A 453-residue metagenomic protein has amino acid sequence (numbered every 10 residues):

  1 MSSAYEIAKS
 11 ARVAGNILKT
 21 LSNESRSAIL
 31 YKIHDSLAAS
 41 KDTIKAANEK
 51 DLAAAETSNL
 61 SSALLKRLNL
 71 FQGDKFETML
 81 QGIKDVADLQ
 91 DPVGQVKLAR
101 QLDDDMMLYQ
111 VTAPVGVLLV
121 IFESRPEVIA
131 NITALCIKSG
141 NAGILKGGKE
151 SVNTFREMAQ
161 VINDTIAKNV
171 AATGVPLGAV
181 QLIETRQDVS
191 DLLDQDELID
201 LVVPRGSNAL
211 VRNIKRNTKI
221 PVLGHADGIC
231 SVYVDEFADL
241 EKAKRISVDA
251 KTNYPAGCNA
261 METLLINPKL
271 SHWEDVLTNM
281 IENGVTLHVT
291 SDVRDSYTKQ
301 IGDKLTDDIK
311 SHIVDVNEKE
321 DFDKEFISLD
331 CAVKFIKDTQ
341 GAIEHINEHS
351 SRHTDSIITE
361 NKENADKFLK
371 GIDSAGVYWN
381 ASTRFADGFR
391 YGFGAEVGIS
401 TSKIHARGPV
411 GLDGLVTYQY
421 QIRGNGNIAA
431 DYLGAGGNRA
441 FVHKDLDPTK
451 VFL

Functional and structural regions predicted by a protein language model:
M1-Q110, L135: N-terminal Rossmann-like NAD(P)+-binding subdomain of aldehyde/semialdehyde dehydrogenases
S2, E123-E127, N131-G143, V161 (+3 more regions): ALDH superfamily catalytic-core signature
A14-L21, S36-S40, D51-S58, V86-Q90 (+13 more regions): Change "in soluble alpha/beta enzymes" to "in soluble alpha/beta proteins
N23-S27, N169-A179, P255-A260, T286-D292 (+3 more regions): Flexible, glycine/charged-enriched surface loops at secondary-structure junctions
D88, V96-E241: Rossmann-like NAD(P) dinucleotide-binding subdomain of oxidoreductase/dehydrogenase enzymes
G116, D200, E262, D355 (+1 more regions): Conserved acidic residues
I313-L453: Conserved C-terminal structural/oligomerization subdomain of aldehyde/semialdehyde dehydrogenase
